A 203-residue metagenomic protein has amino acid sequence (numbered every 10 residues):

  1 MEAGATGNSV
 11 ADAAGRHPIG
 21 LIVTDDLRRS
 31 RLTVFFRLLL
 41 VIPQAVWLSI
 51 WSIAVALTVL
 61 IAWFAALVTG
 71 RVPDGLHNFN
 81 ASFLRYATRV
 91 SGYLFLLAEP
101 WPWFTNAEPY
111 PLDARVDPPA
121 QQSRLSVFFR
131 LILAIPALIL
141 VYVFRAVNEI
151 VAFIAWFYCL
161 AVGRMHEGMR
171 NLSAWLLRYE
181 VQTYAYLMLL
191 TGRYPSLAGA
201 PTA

Functional and structural regions predicted by a protein language model:
M1-A203: Membrane-proximal intrinsically disordered regions of secretory-pathway and membrane-system proteins
